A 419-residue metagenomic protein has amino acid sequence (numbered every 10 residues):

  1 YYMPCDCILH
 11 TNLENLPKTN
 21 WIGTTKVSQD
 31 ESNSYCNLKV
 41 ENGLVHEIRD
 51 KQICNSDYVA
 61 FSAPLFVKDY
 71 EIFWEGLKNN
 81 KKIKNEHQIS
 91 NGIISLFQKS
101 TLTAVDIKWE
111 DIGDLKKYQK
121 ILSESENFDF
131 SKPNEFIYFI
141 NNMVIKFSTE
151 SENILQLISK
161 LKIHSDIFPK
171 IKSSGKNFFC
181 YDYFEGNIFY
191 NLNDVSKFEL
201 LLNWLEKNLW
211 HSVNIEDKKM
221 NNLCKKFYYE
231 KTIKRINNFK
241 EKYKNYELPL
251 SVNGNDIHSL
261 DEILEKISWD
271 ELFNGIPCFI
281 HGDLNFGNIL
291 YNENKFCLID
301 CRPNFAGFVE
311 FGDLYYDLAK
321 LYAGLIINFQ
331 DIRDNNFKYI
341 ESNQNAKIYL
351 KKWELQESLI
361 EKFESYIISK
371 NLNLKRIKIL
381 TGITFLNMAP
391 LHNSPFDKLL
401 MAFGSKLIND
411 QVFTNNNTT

Functional and structural regions predicted by a protein language model:
I8-K84: Conserved core of the sugar-phosphate nucleotidyltransferase
Y58-F139: Conserved alpha/beta core of the MobA/IspD/sugar-nucleotide pyrophosphorylase nucleotidyltransferase superfamily
S131-I158, D182-Y183, Y190-N191: ATP-binding glycine-rich loop module of kinase domains
I137, L264-G312: Active-site acidic catalytic loop and adjacent metal/ATP-binding pocket of ATP-dependent phosphoryl transfer enzymes
H164-I167, F189-Y246, I257, I263 (+2 more regions): Conserved kinase catalytic-core helix
K176-F198, K207, N238-L248, P303-N304 (+1 more regions): A glycine-centered beta->alpha junction motif in the catalytic cores of kinase/phosphotransferase enzymes
N292-I348: Active-site Asp-x-Gly
K352-T419: ATP/Mg2+ or Mg2+-diphosphate-binding catalytic cores that bind nucleotide phosphates or diphosphates via glycine-rich
